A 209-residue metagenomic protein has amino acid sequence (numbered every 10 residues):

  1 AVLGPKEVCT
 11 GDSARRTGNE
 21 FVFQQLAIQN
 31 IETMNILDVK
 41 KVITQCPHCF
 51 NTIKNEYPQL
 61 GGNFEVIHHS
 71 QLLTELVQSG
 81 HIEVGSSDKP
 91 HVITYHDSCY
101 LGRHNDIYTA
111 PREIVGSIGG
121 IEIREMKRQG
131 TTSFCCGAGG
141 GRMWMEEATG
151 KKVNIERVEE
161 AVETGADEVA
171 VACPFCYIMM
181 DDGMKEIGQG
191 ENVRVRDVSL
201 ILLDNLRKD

Functional and structural regions predicted by a protein language model:
A1-D209: Iron-sulfur cluster-binding electron-transfer modules in prokaryotic oxidoreductases
